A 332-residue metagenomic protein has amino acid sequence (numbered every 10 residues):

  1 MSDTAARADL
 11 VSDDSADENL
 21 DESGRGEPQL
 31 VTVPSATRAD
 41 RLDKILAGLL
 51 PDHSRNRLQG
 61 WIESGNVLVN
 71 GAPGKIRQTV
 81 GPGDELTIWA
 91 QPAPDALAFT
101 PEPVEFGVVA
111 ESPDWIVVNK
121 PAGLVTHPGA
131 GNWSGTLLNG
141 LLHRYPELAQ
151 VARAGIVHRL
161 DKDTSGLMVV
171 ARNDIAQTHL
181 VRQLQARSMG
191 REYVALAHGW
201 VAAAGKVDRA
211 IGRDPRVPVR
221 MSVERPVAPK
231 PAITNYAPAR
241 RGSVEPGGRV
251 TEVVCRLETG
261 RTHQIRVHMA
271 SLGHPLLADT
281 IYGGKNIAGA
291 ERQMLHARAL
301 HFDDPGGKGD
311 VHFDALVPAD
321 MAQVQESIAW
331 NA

Functional and structural regions predicted by a protein language model:
M1-A332: RNA pseudouridine synthases
